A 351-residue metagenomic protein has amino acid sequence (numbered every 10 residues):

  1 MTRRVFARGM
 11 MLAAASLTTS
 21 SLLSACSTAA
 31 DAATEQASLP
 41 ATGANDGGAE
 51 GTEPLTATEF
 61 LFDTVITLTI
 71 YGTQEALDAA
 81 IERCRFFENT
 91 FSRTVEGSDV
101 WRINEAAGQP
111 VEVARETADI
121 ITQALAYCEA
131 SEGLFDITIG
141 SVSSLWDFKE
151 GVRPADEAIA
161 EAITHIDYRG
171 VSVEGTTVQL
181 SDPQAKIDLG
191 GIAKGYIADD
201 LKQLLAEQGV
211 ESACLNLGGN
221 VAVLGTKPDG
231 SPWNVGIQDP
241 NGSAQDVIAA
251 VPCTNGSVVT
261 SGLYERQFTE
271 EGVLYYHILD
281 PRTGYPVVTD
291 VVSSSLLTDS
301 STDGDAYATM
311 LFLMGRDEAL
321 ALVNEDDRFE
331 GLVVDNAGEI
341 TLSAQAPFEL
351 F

Functional and structural regions predicted by a protein language model:
M1-F351: Mature catalytic core of soluble alpha/beta enzymes
